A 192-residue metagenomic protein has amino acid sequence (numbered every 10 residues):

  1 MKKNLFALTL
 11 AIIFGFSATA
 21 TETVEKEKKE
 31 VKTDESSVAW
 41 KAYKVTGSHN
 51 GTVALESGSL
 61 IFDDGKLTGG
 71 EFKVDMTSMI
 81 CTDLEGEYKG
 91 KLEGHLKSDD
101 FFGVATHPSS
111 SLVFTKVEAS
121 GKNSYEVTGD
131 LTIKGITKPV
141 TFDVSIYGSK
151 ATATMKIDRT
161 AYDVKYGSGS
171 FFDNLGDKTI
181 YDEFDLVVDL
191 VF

Functional and structural regions predicted by a protein language model:
M1-A7: Positively charged n-region of N-terminal signal peptides that target proteins for export
A7-S17: Bacterial N-terminal signal peptides
A20-F192: Low-complexity, acidic/polar, glycine-enriched regions of mature
